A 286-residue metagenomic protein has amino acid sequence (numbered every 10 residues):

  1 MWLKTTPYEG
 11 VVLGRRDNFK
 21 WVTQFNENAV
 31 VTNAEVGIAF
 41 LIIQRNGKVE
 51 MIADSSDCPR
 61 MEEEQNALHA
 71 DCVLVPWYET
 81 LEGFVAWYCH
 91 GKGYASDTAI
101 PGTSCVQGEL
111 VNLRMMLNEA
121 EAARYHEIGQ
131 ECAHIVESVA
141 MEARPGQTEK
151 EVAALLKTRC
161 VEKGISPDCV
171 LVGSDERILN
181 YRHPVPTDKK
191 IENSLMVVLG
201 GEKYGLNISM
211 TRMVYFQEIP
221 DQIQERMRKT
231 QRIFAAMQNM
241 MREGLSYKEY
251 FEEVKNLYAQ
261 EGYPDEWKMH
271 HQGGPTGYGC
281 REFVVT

Functional and structural regions predicted by a protein language model:
M1-T286: Active-site neighborhoods and metal-handling regions in enzymes and metal-associated proteins
